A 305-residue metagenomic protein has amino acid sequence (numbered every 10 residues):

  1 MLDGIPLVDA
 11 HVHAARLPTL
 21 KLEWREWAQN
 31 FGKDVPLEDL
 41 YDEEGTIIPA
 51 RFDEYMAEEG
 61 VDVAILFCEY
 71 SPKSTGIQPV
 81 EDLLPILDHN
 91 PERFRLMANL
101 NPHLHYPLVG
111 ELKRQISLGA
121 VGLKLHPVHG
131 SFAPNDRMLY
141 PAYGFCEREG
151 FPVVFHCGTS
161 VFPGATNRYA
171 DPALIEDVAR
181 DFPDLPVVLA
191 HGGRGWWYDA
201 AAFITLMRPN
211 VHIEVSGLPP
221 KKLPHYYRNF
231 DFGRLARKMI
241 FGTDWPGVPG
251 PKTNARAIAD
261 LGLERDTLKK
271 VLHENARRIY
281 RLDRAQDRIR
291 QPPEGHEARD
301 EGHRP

Functional and structural regions predicted by a protein language model:
M1-A10, L17-E58, V63, L235-I240 (+1 more regions): Mid-to-C-terminal alpha-helical segments outside catalytic/metal-binding sites
L7-A10, I65-F67, M97-A98, K124 (+3 more regions): Active-site neighborhood of phospho(di)ester-bond hydrolases with catalytic His/Asp-centered motifs
H11, L83, Q115, L123 (+6 more regions): Conserved, mostly hydrophobic/aromatic
A15-P18, S71-S74, P102-Y106, G130 (+4 more regions): Active-site environment of divalent metal-dependent phosphoester hydrolases
P18-W24, I77-P79, V109-E111, A165-N167 (+4 more regions): Short aromatic-enriched loop/helix-cap "lid" or pocket-rim segments at secondary-structure transitions that line
R51-Y55, P79-I86, E111-Q115, M138-A142 (+4 more regions): A general structural detector for well-ordered alpha-helical segments in enzyme core domains, enriched
D62-V63, Y70-V161, A165-Y169: Active-site gating/metal-coordination segments in enzymes
A120-G122, F132-I240, I289-R290: Catalytic pocket-lining loop regions of alpha/beta-barrel enzymes, especially the amidohydrolase/enolase/GH5 lineages
